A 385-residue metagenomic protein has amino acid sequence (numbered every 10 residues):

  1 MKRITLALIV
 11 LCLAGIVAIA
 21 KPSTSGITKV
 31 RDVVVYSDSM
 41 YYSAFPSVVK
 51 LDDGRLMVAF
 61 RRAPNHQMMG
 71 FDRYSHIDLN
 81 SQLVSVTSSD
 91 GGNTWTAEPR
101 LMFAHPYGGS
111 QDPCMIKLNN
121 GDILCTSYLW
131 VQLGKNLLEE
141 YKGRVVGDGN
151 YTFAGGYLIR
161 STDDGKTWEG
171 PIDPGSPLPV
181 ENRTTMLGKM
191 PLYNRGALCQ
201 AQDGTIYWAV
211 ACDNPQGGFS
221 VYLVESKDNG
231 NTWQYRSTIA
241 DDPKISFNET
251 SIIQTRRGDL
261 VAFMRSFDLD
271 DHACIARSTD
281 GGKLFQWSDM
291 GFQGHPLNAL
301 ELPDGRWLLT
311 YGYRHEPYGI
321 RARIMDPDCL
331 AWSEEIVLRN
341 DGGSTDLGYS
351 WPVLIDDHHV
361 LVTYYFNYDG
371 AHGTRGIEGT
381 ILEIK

Functional and structural regions predicted by a protein language model:
M1-I4: Positively charged n-region of N-terminal signal peptides that target proteins for export
A7-G15: Bacterial N-terminal signal peptides
A20-K385: Asp-box/BNR beta-propeller blade signature and adjacent active/binding-site loops in extracellular glycan-interacting
